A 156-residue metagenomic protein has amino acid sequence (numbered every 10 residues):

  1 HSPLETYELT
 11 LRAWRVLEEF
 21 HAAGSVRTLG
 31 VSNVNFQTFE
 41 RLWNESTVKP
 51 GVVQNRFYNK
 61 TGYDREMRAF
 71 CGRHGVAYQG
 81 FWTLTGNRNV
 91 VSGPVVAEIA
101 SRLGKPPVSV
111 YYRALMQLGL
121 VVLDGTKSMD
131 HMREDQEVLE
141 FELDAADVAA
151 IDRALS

Functional and structural regions predicted by a protein language model:
S2-S156: Beta/alpha (TIM)-barrel catalytic core signal, keyed to glycine-rich beta->alpha loops juxtaposed to Asp/Glu that bind
